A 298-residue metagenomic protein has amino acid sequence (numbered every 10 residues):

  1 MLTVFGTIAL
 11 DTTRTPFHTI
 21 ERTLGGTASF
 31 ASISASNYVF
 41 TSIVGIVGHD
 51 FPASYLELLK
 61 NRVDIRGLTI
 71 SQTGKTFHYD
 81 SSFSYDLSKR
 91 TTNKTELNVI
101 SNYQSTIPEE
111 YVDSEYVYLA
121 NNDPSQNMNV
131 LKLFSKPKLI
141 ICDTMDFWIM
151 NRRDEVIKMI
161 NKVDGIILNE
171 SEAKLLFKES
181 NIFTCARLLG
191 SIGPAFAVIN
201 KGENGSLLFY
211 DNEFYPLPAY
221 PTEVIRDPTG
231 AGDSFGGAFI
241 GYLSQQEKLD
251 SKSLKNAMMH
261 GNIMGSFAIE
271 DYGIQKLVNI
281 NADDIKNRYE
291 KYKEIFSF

Functional and structural regions predicted by a protein language model:
M1-T3: Extreme N-terminal starter segment of soluble prokaryotic enzymes
G6-I8, S234: Active-site metal-binding loops of divalent metal-dependent hydrolases
L10-R22, N37-L119, K132-P137, K286-F298: Conserved N-terminal subdomain of the carbohydrate kinase-like
G26-S36, L131-K132: Histidine-anchored nucleotide/phosphate-binding helix
I33, H78-S82, G205-F209: Short beta-strand scaffold segments in enzyme catalytic cores
A35, N169, G232: Short, conserved phosphate/pyrophosphate- and ester-handling motifs at nucleotide-, phospho-/glycolipid
Y116-R187, G205: Conserved beta-alpha-beta core of the PfkB/ribokinase-like small-molecule kinase fold
I182-F298: Conserved phosphate-binding/catalytic region of the ribokinase-like
